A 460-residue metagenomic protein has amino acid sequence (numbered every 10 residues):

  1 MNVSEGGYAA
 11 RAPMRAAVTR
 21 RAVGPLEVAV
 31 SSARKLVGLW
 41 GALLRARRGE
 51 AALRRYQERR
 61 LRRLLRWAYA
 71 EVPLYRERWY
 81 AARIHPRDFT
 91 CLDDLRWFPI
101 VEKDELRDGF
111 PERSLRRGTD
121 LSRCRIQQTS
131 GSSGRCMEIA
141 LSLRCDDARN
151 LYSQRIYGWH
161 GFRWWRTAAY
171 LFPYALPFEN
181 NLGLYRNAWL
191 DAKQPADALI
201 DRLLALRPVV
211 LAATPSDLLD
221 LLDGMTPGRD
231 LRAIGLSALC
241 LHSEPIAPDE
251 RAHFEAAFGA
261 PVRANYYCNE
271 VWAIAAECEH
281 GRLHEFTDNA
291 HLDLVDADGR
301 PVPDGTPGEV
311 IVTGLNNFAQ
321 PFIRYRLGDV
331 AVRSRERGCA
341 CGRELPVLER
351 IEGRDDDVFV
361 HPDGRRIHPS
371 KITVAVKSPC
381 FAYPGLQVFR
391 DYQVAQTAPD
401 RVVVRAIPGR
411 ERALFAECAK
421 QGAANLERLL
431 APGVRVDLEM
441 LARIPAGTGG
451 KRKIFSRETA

Functional and structural regions predicted by a protein language model:
M1-Q128, G134-A148, R155-W159, Y174 (+5 more regions): Nucleotide 5′-phosphate-binding alpha/beta core
R63, P173-F286: Conserved adenylate-forming
A68, T129, A168, L211 (+6 more regions): Residue-level signal for inorganic ion chemistry
R163-T167, R401: Residues that mark the start of a beta-strand
T167-A169, I311: Conserved beta-strand elements of the Class I
A168, V262, L292, R435-L438: Generic structural signal for residues in well-ordered beta-strands
L211, N316-L430: AMP-binding/adenylate-forming catalytic core of the ANL superfamily
I246, E250-G338, D355: Conserved AMP-binding/adenylate-forming
